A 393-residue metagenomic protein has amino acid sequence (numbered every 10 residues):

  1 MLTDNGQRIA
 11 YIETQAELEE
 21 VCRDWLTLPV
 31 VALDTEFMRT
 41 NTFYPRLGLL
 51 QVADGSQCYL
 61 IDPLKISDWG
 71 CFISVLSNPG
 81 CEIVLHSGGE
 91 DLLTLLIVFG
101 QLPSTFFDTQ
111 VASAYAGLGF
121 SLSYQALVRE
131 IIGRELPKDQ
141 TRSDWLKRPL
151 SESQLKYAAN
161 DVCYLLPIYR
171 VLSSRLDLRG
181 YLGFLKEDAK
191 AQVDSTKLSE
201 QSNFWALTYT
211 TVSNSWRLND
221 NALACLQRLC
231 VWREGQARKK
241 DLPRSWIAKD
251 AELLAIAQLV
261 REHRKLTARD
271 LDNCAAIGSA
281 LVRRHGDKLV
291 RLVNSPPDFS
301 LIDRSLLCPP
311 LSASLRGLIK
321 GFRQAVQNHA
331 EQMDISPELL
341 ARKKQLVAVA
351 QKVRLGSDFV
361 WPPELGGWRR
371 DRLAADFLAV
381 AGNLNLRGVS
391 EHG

Functional and structural regions predicted by a protein language model:
M1-V31, T35: N-terminal accessory regions of nucleic-acid-interacting proteins
D4, Y11, Q51, S56-C71 (+4 more regions): Active-site-proximal helix-loop-helix substrate-binding element of RNase H-like nuclease domains
R23-L26, S77, R261: Residue-level signal for alpha-helix termini/capping positions
T27, Q101-S104, R134, L178 (+2 more regions): Short, well-ordered coil loops that connect the C-terminus of an alpha-helix to the N-terminus of a beta-strand
L28-V30, R46-L49, S56-C58: A common structural microfeature
E36-A53: An N-terminal structural lobe/cap that precedes and organizes the functional/catalytic core across diverse proteins
F43, G117-S121, V282: Alpha-helix N-cap/helix-start motif
E152, I168, L172-G393: Accessory DNA-binding and partner-docking regions appended to nucleic-acid-acting proteins, especially the terminal
